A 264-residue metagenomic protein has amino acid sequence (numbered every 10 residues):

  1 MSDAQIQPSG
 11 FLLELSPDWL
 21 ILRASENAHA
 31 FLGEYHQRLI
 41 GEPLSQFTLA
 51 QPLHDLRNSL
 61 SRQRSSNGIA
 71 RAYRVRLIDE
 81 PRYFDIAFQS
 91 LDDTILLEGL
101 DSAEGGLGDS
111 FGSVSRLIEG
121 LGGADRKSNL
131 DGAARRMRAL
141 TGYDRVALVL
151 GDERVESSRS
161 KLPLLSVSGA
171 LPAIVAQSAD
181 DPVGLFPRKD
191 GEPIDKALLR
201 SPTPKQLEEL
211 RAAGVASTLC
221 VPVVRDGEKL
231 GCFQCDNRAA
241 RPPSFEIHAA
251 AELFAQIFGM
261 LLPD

Functional and structural regions predicted by a protein language model:
M1-A4, G105-D109, A124, S128 (+1 more regions): Short, charged amphipathic alpha-helical "coupling" segments at sensory-output junctions in signaling proteins
Q5-S9, E34-Y35, I69, A124-L162: Helix-loop-beta substructure at the N-terminus of cytosolic sensory domains that couple signal/ligand detection
Q7-D109, D144, A197-L261: Sensory/regulatory domains in signal-transduction proteins
P8-S9, S113, L117, A179-P182 (+2 more regions): General secondary-structure edge motif
G112-S128, G132-R136, P193-K196: Short regulatory/linker helices and ligand/cofactor-binding micro-motifs at input modules
G120, R136, L140, A213 (+1 more regions): Mid-sequence acidic-hydrophobic segments that form the walls of catalytic/ligand-binding cavities or oligomerization
E156-A212: Regulatory sensory and allosteric helical modules in signal-transduction proteins and certain transcription factors
